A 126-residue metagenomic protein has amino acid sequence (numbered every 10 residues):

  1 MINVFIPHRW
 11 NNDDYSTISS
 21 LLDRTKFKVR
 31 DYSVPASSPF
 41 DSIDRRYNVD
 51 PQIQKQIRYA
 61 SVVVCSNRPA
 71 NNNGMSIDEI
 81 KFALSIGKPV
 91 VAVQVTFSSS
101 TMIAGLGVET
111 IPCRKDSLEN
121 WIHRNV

Functional and structural regions predicted by a protein language model:
M1-Y59, V126: Conserved N-terminal substructure of TIR/SEFIR domains
S33-P35, Q94-S100: Short, polar loop motifs at secondary-structure junctions
R46-D50, I77, K115: Structural motif corresponding to alpha-helix initiation and N-cap regions
S61-V64: Structural motif
P69-I86: Conserved TIR/SEFIR loop-to-helix hotspot centered on a Trp-containing motif with a nearby acidic residue
S85-V95: A short helix->loop->beta-strand "cap" motif at the edges of active sites that frequently abuts
F97-I111: Glycine-rich, charge-decorated loop segments at or immediately adjacent to ligand/cofactor-binding or catalytic sites
I111-V126: C-terminal helix of von Willebrand factor
